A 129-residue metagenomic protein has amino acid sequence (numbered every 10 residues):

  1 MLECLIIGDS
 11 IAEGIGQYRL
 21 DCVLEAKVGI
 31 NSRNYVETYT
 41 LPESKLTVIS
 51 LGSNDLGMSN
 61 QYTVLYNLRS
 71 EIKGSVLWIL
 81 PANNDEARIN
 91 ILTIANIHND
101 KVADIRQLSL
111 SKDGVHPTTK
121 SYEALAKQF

Functional and structural regions predicted by a protein language model:
M1-L46: Serine-esterase "nucleophile elbow" of acetyl-processing enzymes
D21, N34-F129: Alpha-helical cap/lid subdomain in secreted, periplasmic, or secretory-pathway luminal O-acyl-processing enzymes
